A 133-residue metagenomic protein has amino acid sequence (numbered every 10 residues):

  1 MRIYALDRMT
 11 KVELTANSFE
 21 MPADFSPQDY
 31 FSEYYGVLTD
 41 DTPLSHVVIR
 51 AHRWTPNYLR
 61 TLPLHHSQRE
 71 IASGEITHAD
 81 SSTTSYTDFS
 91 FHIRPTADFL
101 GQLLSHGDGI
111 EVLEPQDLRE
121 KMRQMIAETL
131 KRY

Functional and structural regions predicted by a protein language model:
M1-V48: Core beta-strand-centered patch of the WYL/Sm-like small regulatory domain
S32-Y133: Polybasic (Lys/Arg-rich)
